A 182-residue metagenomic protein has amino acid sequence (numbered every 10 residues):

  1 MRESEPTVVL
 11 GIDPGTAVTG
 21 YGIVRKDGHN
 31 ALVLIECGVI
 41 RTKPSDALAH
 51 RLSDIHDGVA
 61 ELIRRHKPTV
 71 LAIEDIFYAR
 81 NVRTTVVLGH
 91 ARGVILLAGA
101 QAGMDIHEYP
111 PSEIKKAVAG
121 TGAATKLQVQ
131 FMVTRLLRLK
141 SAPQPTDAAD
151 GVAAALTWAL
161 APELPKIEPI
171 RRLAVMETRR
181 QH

Functional and structural regions predicted by a protein language model:
M1-H182: Phosphate- and other anionic-substrate recognition elements at nucleic-acid/protein interfaces
